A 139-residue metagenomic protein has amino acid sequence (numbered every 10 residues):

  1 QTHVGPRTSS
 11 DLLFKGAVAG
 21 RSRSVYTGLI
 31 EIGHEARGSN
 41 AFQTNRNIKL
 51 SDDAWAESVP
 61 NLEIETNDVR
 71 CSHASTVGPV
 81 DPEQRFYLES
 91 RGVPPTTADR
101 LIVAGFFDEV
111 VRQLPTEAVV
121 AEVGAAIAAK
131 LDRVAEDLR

Functional and structural regions predicted by a protein language model:
T2-R139: Active-site gating/interface segments in enzymes
